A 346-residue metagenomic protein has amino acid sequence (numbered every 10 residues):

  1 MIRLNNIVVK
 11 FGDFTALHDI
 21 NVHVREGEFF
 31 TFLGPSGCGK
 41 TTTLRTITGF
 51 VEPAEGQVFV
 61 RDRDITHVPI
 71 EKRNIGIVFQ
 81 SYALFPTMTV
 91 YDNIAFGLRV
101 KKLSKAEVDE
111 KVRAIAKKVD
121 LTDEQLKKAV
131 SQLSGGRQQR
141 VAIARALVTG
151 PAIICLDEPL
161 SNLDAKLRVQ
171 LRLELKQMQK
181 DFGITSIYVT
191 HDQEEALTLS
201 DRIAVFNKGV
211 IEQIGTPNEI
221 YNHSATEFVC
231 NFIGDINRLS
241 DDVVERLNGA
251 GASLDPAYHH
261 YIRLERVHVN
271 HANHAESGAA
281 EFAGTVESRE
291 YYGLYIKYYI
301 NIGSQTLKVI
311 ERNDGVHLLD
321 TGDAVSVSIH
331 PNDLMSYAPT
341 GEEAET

Functional and structural regions predicted by a protein language model:
R3, H23, F59, S326-S328: ABC ATPase nucleotide-binding domain
I20-T31: Pre-Walker A (P-loop) beta-loop-beta motif of ABC nucleotide-binding domains
F29, I70-G76, Q80, L84-A225: ABC ATPase nucleotide-binding domains
L33-P35: The feature captures the beta-strand-to-loop junction immediately N-terminal to the Walker
T48: Helix-to-loop junction immediately C-terminal to a conserved catalytic motif
G56-D64: Conserved ABC transporter NBD signature motif
N237-R238, D242-R289, H317-T346: Glycine/charge-rich catalytic "coupling/switch" loops of P-loop NTPases
